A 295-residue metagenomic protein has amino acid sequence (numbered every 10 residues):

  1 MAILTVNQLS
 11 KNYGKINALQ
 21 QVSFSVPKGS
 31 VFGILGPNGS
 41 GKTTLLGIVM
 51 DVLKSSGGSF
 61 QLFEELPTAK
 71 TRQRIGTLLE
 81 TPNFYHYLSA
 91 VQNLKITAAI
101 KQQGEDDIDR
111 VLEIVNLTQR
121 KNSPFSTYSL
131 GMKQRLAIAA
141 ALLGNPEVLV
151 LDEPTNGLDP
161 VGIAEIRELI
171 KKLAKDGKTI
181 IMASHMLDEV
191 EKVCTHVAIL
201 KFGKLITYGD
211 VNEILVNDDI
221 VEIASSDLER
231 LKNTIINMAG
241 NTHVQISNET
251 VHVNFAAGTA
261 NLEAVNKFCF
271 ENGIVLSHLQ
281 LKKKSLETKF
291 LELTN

Functional and structural regions predicted by a protein language model:
L4, K11-M182, L187-K201, T207: ABC transporter nucleotide-binding domains
S10, T68, V91, L187 (+3 more regions): Alpha-helix N-cap/helix-start and coil->helix boundary motif
A69, H86, N233, E263 (+1 more regions): Alpha-helical elements of the RecA-like P-loop NTPase motor core of helicases
I75-G76, L112, N212-L215, F290-L291: Conserved protein kinase catalytic domain
V111, F125, N248-E249, K282: Residue-level "edge-of-site" marker
R167-A256: ABC transporter nucleotide-binding domain
A257-N295: C-terminal coupling/interaction segments
